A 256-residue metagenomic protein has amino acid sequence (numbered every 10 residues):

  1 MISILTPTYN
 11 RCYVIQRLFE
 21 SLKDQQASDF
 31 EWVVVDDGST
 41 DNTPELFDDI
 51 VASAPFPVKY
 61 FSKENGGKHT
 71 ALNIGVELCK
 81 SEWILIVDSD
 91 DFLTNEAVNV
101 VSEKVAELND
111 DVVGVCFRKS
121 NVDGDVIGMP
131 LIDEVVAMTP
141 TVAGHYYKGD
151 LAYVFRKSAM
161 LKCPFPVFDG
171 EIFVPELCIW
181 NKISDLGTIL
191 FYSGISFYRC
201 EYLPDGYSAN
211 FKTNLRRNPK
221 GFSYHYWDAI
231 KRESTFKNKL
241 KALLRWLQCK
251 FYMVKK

Functional and structural regions predicted by a protein language model:
R11-D24: Short, well-formed alpha-helical segments that are part of the catalytic scaffolds of diverse glycosyltransferases
S21, D36-F47, D88: A conserved acidic beta->alpha catalytic loop
D29-G38, K59-E64: Short beta-strand/loop segment that forms part of the nucleotide-sugar
K63-C79: Glycine-rich, basic loop-to-helix element that forms the pyrophosphate-binding segment of sugar-nucleotide handling
I84: Short aromatic/hydrophobic "clamp" motif used to bind/position activated sugar donors
E96-M129: Conserved donor NDP-sugar-binding/catalytic core segment of glycosyltransferases
N121, D125-N210: Conserved nucleotide-sugar donor-binding catalytic segment
F197-C200, N210-F236: Catalytic core of nucleotide-sugar-dependent glycosyltransferases
